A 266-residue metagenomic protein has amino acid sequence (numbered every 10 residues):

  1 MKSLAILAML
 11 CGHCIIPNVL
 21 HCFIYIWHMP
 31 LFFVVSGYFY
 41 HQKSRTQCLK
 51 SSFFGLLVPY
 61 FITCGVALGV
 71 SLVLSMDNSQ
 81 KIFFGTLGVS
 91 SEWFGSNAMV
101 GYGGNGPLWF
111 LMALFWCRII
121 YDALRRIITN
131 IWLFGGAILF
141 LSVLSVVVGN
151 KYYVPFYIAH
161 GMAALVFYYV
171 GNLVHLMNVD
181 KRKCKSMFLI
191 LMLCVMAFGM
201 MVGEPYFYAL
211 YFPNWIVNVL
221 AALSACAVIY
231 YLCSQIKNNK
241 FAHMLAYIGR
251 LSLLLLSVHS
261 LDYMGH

Functional and structural regions predicted by a protein language model:
M1-H266: Alpha-helical transmembrane segments and their immediate juxtamembrane cytosolic regions
